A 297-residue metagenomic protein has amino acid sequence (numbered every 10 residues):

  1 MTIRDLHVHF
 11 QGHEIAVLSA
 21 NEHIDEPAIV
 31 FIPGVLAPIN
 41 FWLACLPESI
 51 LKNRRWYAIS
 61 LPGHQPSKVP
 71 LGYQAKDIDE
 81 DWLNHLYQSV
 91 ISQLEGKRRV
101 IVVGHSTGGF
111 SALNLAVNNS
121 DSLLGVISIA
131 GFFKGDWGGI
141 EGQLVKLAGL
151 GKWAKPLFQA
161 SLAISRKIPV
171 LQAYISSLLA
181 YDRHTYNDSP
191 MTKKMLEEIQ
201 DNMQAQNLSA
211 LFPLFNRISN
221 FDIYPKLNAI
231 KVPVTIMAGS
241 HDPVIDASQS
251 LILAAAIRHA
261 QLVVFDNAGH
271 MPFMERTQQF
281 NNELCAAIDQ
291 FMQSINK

Functional and structural regions predicted by a protein language model:
H13-V69: Conserved HGGG/HGGXW glycine-rich cap/lid loop of the alpha/beta-hydrolase fold
Y57-V103, N282: Active-site loop/oxyanion-hole signature of alpha/beta-hydrolase fold enzymes
R98-E141: Conserved hydrolase catalytic core segment
V126-S165: Flexible "cap/lid" loop of the alpha/beta hydrolase fold
W137-G139, L162-N228: Conserved alpha/beta-hydrolase catalytic His-Asp/Glu region
I230, I236-A238: Short beta-strand/loop motif that positions the catalytic acidic residue of the alpha/beta-hydrolase fold
H241-I245: Acidic catalytic loop of the alpha/beta-hydrolase fold
A260-K297: Catalytic active-site module of serine/aspartate enzymes centered on a nucleophile-bearing elbow/loop
